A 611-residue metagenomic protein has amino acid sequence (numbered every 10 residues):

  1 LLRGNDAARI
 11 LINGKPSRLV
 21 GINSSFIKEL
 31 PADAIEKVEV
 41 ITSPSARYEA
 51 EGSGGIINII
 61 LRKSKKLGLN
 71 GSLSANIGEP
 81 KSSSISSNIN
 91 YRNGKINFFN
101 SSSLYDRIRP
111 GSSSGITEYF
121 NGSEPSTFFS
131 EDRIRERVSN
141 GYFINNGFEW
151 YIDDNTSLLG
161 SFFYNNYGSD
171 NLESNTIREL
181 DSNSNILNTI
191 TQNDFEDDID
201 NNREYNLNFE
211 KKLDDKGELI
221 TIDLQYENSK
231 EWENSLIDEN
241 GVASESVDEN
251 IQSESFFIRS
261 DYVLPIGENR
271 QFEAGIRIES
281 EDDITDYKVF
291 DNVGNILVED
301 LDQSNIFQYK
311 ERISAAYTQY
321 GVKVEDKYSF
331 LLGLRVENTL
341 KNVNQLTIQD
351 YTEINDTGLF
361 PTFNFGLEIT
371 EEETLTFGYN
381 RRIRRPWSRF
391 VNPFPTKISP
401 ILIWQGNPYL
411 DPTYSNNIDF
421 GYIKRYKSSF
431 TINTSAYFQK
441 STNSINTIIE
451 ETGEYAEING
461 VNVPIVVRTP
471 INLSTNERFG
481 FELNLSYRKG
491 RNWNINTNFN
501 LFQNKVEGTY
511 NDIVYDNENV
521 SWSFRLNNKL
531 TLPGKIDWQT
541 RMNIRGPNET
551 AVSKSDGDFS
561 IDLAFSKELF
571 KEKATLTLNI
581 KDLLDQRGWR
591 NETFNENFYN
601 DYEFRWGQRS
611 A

Functional and structural regions predicted by a protein language model:
L1-L19: Extracytoplasmic beta-strand/coil segments of soluble accessory domains associated with Gram-negative outer-membrane
K15-T42: Short acidic/polar hinge/loop motifs at secondary-structure boundaries that mediate gating or recognition
N23-F26, G52-L73, I85: N-terminal periplasmic accessory domains that precede and gate Gram-negative outer-membrane beta-barrel machines
K81-S112, P125-L172, D197, N201-R203 (+1 more regions): Transmembrane beta-barrel wall of Gram-negative outer-membrane proteins
K230, I296, L340-N342, E371-N417 (+4 more regions): Surface-exposed extracellular loop regions of Gram-negative outer-membrane beta-barrel proteins, predominantly
S246, S255-R259, L301-N305, N407 (+4 more regions): Outer membrane beta-barrel strand-and-loop segments of large Gram-negative receptors, especially TonB-dependent
N305-R312, I354, I383-N433, K440 (+3 more regions): Outer-membrane beta-barrel signature, preferentially recognizing the C-terminal barrel domain of Gram-negative
K567-A611: C-terminal beta-signal and adjacent terminal beta-strands/loops of Gram-negative outer-membrane beta-barrel proteins
